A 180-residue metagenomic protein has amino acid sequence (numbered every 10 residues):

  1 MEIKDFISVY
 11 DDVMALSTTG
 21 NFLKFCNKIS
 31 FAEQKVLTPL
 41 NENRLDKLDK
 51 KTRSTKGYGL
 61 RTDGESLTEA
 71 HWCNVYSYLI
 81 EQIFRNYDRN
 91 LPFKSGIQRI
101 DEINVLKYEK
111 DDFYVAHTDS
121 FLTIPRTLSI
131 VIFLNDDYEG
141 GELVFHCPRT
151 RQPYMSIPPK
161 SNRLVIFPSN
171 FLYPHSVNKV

Functional and structural regions predicted by a protein language model:
M1-G96: Non-heme Fe(II)/2-oxoglutarate
S8, R126-L128: Residues at beta-strand starts and edge strands
S95-E109, L134: Acidic, glycine-rich loop-and-strand cores that form catalytic or ligand-binding grooves in diverse globular domains
D101-I103, L128, G141: Change "...and in nucleic-acid phosphodiester-cleaving endonucleases..." to "...and in nucleic-acid processing enzymes
L106, V131, V144-H146: Residues in well-ordered beta-strands of folded domains
D111, F121, R126, D137-V180: Catalytic core of Fe(II)/2-oxoglutarate
A116-S120: Short, P/G- and charge-enriched loop/turn segments at secondary-structure junctions
